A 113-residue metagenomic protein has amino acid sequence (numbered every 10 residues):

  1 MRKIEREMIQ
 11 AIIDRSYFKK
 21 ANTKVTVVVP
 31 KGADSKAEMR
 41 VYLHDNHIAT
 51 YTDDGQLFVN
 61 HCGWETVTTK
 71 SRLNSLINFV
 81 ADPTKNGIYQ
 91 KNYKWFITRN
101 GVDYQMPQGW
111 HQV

Functional and structural regions predicted by a protein language model:
M1-V113: Terminal leader/tail segments of proteins
